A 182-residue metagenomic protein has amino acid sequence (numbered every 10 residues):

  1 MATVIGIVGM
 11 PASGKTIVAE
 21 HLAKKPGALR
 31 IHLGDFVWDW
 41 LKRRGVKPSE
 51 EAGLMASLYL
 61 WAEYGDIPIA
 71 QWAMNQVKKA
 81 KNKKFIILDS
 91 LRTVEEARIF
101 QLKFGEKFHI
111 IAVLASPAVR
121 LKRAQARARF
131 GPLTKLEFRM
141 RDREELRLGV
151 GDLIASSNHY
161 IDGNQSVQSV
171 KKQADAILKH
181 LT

Functional and structural regions predicted by a protein language model:
M10: P-loop (Walker A) phosphate-binding loop of NTP-binding proteins
S13: ATP-binding Walker
T16: Walker A/P-loop
L29-I99, E137: ATP-dependent small-molecule kinase phosphotransfer cores that center on conserved nucleotide phosphate-binding segments
V77-N82, D89-R129: ATP-dependent NMP and nucleoside kinases share a basic, alpha-helical "lid"
A126-Q173, I177-H180: Small-molecule kinase domains that catalyze NTP-dependent phosphoryl transfer to phosphate-bearing small molecules
